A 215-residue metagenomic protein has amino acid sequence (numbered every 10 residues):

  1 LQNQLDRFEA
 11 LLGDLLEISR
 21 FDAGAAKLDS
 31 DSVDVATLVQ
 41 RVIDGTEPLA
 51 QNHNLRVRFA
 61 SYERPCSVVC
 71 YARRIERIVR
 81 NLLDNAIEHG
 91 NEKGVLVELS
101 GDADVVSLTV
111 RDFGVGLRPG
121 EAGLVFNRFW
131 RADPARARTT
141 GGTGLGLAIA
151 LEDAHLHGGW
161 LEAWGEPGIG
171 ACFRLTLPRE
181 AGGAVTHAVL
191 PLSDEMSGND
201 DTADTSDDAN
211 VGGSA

Functional and structural regions predicted by a protein language model:
N3-F8: Short alpha-helical segment of the dimerization/phosphotransfer core of two-component systems
A23-L28, S67-C70: Conserved micro-motifs of the catalytic ATP-binding
D29-V33, Q51, R56-C66: Conserved catalytic submotifs in the C-terminal HATPase_c
A86-I87: Short helix-loop "hinge" at the ATP-lid/N-box region of the Bergerat-fold HATPase_c
G94-D104: Short beta-strand/loop element within the Bergerat-fold HATPase_c
L117-F129, L190: Short conserved segment of the HATPase_c
